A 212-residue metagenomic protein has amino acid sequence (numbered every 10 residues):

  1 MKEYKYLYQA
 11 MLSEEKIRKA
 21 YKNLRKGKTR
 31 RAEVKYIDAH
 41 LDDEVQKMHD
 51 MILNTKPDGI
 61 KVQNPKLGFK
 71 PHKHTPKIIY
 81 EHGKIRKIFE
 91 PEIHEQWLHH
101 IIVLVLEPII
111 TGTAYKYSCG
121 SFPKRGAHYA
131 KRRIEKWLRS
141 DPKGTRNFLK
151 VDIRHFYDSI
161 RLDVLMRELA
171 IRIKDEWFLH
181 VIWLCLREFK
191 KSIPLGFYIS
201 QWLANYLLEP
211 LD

Functional and structural regions predicted by a protein language model:
M1-M51: Non-catalytic, polymerase-adjacent accessory regions of viral genome-replication enzymes
E3-Y8, E14, H99, V103-R161: Active-site-proximal segment of RNA-dependent polymerases
K5, E15-R18, D42, Q46 (+8 more regions): Non-catalytic, well-ordered alpha-helical scaffold segments
K16, M51-K84, W97, K174-E188: Reverse-transcriptase-like RNA-dependent polymerase core
E33-I37, F69-I79, G112-C119, R146-V151 (+2 more regions): Short coil/turn segments at secondary-structure boundaries
V34, D38, K124, I193 (+2 more regions): Conserved phosphate/pyrophosphate-binding and hydrolysis machinery centered on Walker-type P-loop NTPases, extending
I85-Y115, K190-D212: Conserved pre-motif C helix in the palm subdomain of viral-like polymerases
E135-D212: Conserved polymerase palm-domain catalytic core
